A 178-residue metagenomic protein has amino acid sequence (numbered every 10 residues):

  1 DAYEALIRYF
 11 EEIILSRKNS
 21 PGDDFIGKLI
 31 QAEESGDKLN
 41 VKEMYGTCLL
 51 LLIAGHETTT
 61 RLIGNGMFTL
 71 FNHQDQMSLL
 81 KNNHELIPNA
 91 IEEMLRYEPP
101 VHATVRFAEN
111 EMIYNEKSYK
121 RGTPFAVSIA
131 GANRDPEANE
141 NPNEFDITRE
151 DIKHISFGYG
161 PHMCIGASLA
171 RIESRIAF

Functional and structural regions predicted by a protein language model:
D1-F178: Cytochrome P450
